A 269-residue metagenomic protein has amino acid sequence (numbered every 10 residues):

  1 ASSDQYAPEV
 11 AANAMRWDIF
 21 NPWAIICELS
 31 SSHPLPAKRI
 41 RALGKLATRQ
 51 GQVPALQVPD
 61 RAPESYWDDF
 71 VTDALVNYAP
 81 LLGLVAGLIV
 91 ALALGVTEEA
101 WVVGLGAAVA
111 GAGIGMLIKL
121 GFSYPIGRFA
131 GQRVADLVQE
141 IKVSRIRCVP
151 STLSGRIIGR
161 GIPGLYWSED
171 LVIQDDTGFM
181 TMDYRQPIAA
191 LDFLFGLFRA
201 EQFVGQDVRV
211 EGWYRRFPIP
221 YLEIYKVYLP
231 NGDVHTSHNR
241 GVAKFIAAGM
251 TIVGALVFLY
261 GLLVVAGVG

Functional and structural regions predicted by a protein language model:
A1-V71: Active-site-proximal gating segments in proteases and membrane effectors
D73-G269: OB-fold and OB-like single-stranded nucleic-acid-recognition modules and their adjacent interaction interfaces
